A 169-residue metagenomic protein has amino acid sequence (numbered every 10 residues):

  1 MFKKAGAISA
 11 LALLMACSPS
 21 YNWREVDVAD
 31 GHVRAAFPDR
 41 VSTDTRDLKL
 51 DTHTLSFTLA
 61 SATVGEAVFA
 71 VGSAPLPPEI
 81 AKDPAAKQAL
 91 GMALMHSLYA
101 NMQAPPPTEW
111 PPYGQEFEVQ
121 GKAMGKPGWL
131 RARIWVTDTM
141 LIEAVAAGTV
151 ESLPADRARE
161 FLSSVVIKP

Functional and structural regions predicted by a protein language model:
M1-S9: Bacterial N-terminal signal peptides that target proteins for export
L13-A16: C-terminal motif of bacterial Sec signal peptides marking the signal peptidase cleavage site
S18-S20: Bacterial signal peptide processing site
R24-K49, H53, V64-G65: Post-signal peptide N-terminal segment of mature Sec-exported envelope proteins
R40-L59, G91-T137: Signature of long, low-cysteine stretches enriched in small and polar/charged residues
V41, A86-Y99, M140-P169: Surface-exposed amphipathic alpha-helical segments
R46-L48, L55-S56, I80-A85, W110 (+1 more regions): A short, polar/proline- and glycine-enriched secondary-structure boundary/capping micro-motif
L59-K87, L141-V145: A short acidic-to-branched-hydrophobic micro-motif
